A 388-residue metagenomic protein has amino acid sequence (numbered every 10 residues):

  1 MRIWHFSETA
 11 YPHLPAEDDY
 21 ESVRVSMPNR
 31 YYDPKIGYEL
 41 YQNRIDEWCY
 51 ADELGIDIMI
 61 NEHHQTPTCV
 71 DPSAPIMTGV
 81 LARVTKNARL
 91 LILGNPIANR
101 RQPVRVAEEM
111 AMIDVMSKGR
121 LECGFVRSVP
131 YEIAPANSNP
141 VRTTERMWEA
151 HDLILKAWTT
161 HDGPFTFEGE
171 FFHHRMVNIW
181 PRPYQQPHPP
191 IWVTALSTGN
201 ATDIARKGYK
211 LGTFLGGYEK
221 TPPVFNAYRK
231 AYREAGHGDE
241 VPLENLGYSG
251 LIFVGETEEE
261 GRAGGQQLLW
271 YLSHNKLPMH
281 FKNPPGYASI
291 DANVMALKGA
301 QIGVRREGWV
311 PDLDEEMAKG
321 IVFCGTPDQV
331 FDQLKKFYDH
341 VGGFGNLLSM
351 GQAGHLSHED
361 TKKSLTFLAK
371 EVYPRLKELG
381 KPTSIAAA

Functional and structural regions predicted by a protein language model:
M1-A88, P189, A386-A388: N-terminal beta1-alpha1-beta2 module of alpha/beta enzyme domains
I3-S7, I58-I60, L90-L93, L121-F125 (+4 more regions): Hydrophobic faces of well-ordered beta-strands that scaffold small-molecule active sites in alpha/beta enzyme cores
W4-Y32, T144-W180, K220-V341, K377-A388: An alpha-helical appendage that flanks or caps ligand/catalytic pockets
P28-Y41, G94-V104, Q185-L196, I252-F253 (+1 more regions): Active-site mouth loops of central-metabolism enzymes
D52-E53, T78-N87, M110, D114-L121 (+3 more regions): Acidic (Asp/Glu)-rich catalytic clusters
M59-M77, I97, V129-Y131, L215-G216 (+1 more regions): Glycine-rich, proline-tolerant flexible connector loops at the mouths of alpha/beta enzymes
E62, L81, I113, I154 (+7 more regions): Conserved, mostly hydrophobic/aromatic
L196-K220, V224-F225: A conserved active-site cap/scaffold subdomain adjacent to cofactor or substrate pockets
